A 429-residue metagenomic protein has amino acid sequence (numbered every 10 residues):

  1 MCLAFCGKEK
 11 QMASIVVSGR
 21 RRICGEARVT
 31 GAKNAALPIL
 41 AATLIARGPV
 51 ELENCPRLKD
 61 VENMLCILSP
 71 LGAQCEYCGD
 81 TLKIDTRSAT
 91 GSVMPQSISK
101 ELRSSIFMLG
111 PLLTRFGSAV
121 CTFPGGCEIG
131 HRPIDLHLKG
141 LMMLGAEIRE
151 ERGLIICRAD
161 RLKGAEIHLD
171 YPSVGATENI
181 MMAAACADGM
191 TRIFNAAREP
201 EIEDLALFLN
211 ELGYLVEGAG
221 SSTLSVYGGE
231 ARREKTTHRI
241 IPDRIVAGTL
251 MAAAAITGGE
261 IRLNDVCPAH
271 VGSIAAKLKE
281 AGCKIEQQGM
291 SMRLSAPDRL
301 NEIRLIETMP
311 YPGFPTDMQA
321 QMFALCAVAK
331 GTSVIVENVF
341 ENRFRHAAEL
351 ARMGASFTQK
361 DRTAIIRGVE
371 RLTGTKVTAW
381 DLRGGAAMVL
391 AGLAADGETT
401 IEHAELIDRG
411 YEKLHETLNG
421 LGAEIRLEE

Functional and structural regions predicted by a protein language model:
C2-E429: Short, structured segments at the rim of ligand-binding sites
